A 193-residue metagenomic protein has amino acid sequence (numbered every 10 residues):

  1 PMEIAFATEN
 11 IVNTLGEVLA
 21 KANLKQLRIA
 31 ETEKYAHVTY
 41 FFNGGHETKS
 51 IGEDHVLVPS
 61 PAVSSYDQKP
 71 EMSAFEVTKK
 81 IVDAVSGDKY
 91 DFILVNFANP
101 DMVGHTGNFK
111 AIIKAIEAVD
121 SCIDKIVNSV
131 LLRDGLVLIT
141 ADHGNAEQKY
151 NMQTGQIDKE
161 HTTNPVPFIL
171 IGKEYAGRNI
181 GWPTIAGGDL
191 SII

Functional and structural regions predicted by a protein language model:
P1-I193: Feature captures the catalytic ectodomains and active-site-proximal regions of enzymes that hydrolyze or transfer
